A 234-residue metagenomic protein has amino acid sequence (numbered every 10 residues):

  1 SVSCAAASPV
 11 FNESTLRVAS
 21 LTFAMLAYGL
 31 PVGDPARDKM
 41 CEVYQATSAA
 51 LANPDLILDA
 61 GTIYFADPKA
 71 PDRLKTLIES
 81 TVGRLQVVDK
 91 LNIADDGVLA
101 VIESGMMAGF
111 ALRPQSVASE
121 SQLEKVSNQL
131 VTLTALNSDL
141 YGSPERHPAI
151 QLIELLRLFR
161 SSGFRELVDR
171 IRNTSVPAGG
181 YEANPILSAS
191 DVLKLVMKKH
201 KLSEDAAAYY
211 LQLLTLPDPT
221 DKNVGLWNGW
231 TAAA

Functional and structural regions predicted by a protein language model:
S1-I186: Long, compositionally biased low-complexity segments enriched in polar/charged residues
Y181-A183, V196, Q212: Catalytic cores of nucleic-acid ligases and guanylyltransferases
I186-K199: Short, Lys/Arg-enriched N-terminal segment that forms or immediately precedes the first helix of a structured domain
K194, K222-N223: Residues within the helices of the helix-turn-helix
K199-P219: Short amphipathic alpha-helical interface segments
W227-A234: Short amphipathic alpha-helical interaction segments
